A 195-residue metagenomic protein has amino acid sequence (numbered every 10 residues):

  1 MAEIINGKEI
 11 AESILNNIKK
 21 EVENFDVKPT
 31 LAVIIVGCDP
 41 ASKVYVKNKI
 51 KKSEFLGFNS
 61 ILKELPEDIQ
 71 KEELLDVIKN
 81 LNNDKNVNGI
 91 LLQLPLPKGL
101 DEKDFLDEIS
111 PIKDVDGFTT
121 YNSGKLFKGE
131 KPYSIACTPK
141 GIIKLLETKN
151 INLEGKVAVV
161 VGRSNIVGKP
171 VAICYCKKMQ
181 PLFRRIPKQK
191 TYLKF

Functional and structural regions predicted by a protein language model:
M1-V27: Positively charged, low-complexity intrinsically disordered leader regions
I5, E9, S13, V44 (+5 more regions): Conserved active-site and cofactor/substrate-binding residues in soluble primary-metabolism enzymes
K28-C38: Short beta-strand segments enriched in small/hydrophobic residues
V36-I50, Y133-F195: Glycine-rich phosphate/diphosphate-binding loop of Rossmann-like nucleotide-binding domains
S53-E67, L182-R184: Short beta-strand elements in bilobed, periplasmic/extracellular small-molecule ligand-binding domains
F55, N82, I109-I112: Non-catalytic terminal and connector segments of soluble metabolic enzymes
E73-D84: Short, well-structured alpha-helical segments in soluble
L91-L153, V157, V171: Anion-binding alpha/beta catalytic cores of soluble intermediary-metabolism enzymes, centered on
